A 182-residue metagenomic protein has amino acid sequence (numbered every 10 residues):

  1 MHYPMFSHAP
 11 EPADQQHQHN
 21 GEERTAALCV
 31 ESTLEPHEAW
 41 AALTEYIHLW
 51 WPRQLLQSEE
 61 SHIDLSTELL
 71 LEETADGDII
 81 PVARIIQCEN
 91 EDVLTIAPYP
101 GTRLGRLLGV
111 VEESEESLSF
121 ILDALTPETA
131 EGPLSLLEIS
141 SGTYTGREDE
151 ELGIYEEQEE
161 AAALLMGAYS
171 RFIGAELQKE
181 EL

Functional and structural regions predicted by a protein language model:
M1-H62: Hydrophobic ligand-binding cavity/cleft-lining segments
F6-P10, Y46, A97-R103, S140-Y144: Generic short beta-strand segments
E11-P12, E60, G167-L182: Short, highly charged C-terminal tails/helix-capping segments
T25-A27, D78-A83, E113-S119: Short, surface-exposed coil-to-beta transition loops
T33-E38, I86-L94, L122-L136: A short, structured loop/turn motif at beta-sheet edges
A39-L43, I85, I96, L137-I139 (+1 more regions): Hydrophobic pocket/interface hotspot
H48, Q54-V110, G167, E176: Glycine-rich portal/gate segments that line the openings of hydrophobic small-molecule binding cavities
R103-L164, E180-L182: Beta-strand/loop substructures that line and gate deep hydrophobic ligand-binding cavities in soluble
